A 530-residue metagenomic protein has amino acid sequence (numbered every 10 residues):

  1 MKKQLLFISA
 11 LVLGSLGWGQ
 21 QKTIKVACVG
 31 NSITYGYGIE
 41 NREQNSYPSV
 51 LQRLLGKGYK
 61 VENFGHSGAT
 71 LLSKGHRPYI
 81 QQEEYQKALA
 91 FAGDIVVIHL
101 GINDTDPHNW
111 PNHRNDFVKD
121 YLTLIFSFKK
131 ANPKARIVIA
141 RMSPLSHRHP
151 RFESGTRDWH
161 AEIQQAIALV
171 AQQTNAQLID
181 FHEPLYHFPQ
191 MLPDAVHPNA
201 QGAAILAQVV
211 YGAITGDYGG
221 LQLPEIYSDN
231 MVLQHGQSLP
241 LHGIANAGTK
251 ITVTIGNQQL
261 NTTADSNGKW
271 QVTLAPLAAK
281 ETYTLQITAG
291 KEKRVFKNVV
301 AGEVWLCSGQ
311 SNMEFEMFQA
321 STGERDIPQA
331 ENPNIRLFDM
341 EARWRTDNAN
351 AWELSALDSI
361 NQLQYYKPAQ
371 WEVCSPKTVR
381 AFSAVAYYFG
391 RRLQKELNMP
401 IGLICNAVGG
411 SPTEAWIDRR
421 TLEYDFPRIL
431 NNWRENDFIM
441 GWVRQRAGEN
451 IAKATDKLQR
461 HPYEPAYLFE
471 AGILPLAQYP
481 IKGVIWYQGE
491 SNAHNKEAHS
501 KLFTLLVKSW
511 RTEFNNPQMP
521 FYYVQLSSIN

Functional and structural regions predicted by a protein language model:
M1, Q21, R53, K57 (+3 more regions): Alpha-helical cap/lid subdomain in secreted, periplasmic, or secretory-pathway luminal O-acyl-processing enzymes
M1-Q21: Bacterial Sec-dependent N-terminal signal peptides
K22-C28, I33-L122, L277, N298 (+6 more regions): Conserved SGNH/GDSL esterase-like catalytic core that processes O-acyl groups on lipids and polysaccharides
C28, F338, T346-A381, K482-S491: Short, conserved helix/loop micro-motifs enriched in His/Cys and acidic residues
Y218-Q222: Proline/serine/threonine-rich low-complexity linkers at boundaries of modular beta-sandwich domains
D229, Q237-L241: Structural beta-strand segments of beta-rich domains
H242-R325, E396: Extended acidic/polar, glycine-enriched regions that form or flank non-catalytic beta-rich accessory modules
